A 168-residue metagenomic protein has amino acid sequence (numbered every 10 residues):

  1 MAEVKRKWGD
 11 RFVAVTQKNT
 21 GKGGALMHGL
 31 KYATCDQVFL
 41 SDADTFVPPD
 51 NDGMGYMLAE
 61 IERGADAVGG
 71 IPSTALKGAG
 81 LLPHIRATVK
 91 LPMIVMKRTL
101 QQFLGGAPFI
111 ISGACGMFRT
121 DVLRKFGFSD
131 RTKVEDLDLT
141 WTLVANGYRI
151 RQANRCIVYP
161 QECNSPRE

Functional and structural regions predicted by a protein language model:
M1-V15: Acidic donor-binding segment of Leloir-type glycosyltransferases
R6-G9, G23-A25, C35, V47-D52 (+2 more regions): Long helical/loop segments within the catalytic core of UDP-sugar-dependent glycosyltransferases, especially the large
Q17-A33: Glycine-rich, basic loop-to-helix element that forms the pyrophosphate-binding segment of sugar-nucleotide handling
V38: Short aromatic/hydrophobic "clamp" motif used to bind/position activated sugar donors
D42-F46: The conserved acidic donor/metal-binding loop of glycosyltransferases
K133-L139: Acidic donor-binding loop at a coil-to-helix junction in glycosyltransferase catalytic cores that engages
T140-V158: Catalytic donor-sugar/metal-binding loop of nucleotide-sugar-dependent glycosyltransferases
N154-E168: Active-site donor/metal-binding and catalytic loop motifs of nucleotide-sugar-dependent glycosylation enzymes
